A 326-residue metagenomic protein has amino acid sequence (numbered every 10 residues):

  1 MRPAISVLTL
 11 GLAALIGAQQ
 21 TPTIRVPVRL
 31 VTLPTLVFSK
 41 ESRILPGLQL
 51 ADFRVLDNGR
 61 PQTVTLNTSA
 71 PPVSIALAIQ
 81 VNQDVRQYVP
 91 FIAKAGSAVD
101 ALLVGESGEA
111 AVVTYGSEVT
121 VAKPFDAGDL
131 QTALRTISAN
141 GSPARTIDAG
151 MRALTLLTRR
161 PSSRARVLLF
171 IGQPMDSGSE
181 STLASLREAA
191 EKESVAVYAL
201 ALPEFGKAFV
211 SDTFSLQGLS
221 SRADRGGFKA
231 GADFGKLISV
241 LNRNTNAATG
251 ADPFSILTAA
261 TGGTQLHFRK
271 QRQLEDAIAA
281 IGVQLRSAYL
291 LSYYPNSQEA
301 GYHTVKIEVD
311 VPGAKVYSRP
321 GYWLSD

Functional and structural regions predicted by a protein language model:
R2-T9: Sec-dependent signal peptide recognition, specifically the positively charged N-region followed immediately by
T9-A18: Hydrophobic h-region of N-terminal signal peptides that target proteins for export in Gram-negative bacteria
G17-D326: Scaffold/interface architecture of coatomer-like assemblies
